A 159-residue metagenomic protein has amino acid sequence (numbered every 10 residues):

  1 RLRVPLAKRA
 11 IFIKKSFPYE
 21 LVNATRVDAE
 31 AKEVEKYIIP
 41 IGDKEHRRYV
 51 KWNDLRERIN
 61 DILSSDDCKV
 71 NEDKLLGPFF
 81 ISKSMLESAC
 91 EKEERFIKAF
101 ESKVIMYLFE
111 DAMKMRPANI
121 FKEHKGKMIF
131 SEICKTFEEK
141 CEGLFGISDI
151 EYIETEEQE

Functional and structural regions predicted by a protein language model:
R1-E159: C-terminal regulatory/interaction module of P-loop NTP-utilizing enzymes
